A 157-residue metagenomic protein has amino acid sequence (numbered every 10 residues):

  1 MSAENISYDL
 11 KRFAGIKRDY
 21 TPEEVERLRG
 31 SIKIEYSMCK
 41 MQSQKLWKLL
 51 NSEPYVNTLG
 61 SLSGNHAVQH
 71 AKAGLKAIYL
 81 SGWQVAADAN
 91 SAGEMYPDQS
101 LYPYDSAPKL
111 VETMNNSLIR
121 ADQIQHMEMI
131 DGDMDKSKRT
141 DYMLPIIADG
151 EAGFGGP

Functional and structural regions predicted by a protein language model:
A3-G60, V68-A71, E128-Y142: N-terminal amphipathic alpha-helix/helix-capping segment at the start of soluble metabolic enzymes
K11, L50, G74, V111-Q125: Structural signal for hydrophobic packing residues in well-ordered secondary-structure cores of soluble enzyme domains
S37, M41, S61-N65, Y102-K109 (+1 more regions): Conserved active-site and cofactor/substrate-binding residues in soluble primary-metabolism enzymes
N57-S61, I78-L80, L144-G150: Hydrophobic faces of well-ordered beta-strands that scaffold small-molecule active sites in alpha/beta enzyme cores
L62, G155-G156: Short, glycine/acidic-rich beta->alpha junctions
L62-Q84: Catalytic domains of carbohydrate-active enzymes, especially glycoside hydrolases
A77-L110, L118, Q125-G132, F154-G155: Glycine-rich, proline-tolerant flexible connector loops at the mouths of alpha/beta enzymes
Y96-P97, D133, K138-E151: A glycine-rich phosphate/pyrophosphate-binding beta-strand-loop-alpha-helix module
